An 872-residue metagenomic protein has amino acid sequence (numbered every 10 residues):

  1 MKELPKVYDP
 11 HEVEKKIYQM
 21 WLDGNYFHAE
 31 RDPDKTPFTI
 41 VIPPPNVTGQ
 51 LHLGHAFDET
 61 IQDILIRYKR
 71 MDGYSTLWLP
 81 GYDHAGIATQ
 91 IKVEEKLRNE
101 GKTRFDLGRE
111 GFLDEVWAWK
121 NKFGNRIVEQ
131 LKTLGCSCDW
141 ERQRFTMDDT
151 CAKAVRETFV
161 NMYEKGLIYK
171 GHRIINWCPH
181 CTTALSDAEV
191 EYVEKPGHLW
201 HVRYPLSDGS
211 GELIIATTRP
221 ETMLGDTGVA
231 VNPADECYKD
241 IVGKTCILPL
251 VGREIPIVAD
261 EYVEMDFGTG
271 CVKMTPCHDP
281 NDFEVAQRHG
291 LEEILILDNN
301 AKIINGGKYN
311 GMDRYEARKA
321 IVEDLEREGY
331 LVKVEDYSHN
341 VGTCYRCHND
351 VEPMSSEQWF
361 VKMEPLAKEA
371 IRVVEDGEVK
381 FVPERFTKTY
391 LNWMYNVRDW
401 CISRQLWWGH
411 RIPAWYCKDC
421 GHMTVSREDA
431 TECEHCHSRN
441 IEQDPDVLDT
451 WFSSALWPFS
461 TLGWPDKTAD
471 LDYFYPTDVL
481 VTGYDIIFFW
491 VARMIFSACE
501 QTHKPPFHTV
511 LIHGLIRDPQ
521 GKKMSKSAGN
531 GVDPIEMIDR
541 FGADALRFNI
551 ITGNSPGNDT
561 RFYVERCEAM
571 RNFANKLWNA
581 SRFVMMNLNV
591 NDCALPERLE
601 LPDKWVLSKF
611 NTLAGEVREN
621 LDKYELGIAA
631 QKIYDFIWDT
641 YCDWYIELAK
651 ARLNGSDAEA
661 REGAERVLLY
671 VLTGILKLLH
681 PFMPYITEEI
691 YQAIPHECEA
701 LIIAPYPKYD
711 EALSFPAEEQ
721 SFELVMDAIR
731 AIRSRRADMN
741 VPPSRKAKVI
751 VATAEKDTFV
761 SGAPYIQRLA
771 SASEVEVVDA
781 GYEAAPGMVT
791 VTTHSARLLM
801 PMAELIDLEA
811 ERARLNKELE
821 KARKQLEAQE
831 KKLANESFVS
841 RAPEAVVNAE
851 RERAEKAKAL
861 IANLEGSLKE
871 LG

Functional and structural regions predicted by a protein language model:
M1-L53, T76, V332, Y345 (+1 more regions): Non-catalytic terminal extensions that flank enzyme cores
K2, V7, K16, M20-G24 (+11 more regions): Residue patterns forming the tRNA-binding/recognition surfaces of aminoacyl-tRNA synthetases and related DALR
E30-V93, T146, V155, I215-T217 (+6 more regions): N-terminal catalytic cores of NTP/NDP-binding nucleotidyl/phosphoryl-transfer enzymes
P33-K35, P43-P44, L77-Q90, Q143-C151 (+3 more regions): Short, solvent-exposed turn/loop segments enriched in Gly/Ser/Thr/Pro and often Arg
A56-I64, L213-P249, V272-D279, H289-L295 (+3 more regions): Extended active-site and interfacial segments that coordinate phosphate-rich ligands in large catalytic machineries
R67-S75, K96-R109, E129, T133-C138 (+18 more regions): Secondary-structure transition/capping motifs at alpha-helix termini and the adjoining loop/turn into the next element
H201, N392-F452, L456, E500-A543 (+2 more regions): Feature 926 captures the class I aminoacyl-tRNA synthetase adenylation module centered on the KMSKS loop
R253-V258, P445-Y475, D639, D643-I646: Active-site-adjacent "gating/activation" loops or surface patches in catalytic cores
